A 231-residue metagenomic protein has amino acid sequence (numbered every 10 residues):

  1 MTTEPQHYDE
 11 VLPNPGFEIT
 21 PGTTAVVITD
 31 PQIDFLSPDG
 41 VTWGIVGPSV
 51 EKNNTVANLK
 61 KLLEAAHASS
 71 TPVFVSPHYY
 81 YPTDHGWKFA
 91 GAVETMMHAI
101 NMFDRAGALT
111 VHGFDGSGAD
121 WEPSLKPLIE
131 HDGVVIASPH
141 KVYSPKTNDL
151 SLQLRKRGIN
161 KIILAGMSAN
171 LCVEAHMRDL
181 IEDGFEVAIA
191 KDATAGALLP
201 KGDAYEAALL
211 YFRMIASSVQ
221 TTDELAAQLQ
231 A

Functional and structural regions predicted by a protein language model:
M1-A25, D34-F35, H67-S69, G86-W87 (+1 more regions): Active-site-adjacent betaalpha module
G22-T24, G40-A66, S70-P77: A short alpha/beta connector and helix-capping loop motif
V27-T29: Short hydrophobic beta-strand that contains or immediately precedes a catalytic carboxylate
P31-L36, V41: Short connector loops/turns at beta-strand edges and beta->alpha or beta->beta junctions
S76-Y79, M167: Short, well-ordered beta-to-alpha junction loops that form the rim of enzyme active sites and present histidine/acidic
Y81-H85: Short catalytic/ligand-binding loop motif for oxyanion handling, primarily in non-cytosolic enzymes, centered on
